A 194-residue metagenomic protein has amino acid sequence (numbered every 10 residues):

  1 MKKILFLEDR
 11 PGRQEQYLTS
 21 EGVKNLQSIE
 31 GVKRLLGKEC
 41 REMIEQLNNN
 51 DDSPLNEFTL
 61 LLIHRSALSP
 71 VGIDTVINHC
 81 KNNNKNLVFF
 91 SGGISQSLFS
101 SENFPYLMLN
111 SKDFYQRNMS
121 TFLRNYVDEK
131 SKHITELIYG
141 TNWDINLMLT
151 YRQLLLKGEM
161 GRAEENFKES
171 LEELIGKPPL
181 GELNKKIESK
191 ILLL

Functional and structural regions predicted by a protein language model:
M1-K2, N56-F58, N84, Y151 (+1 more regions): A general structural motif
M1-R34, L61: Conserved acidic segment of CheY-like receiver
K2, V23-V32, G37-C40, N48-S53 (+3 more regions): Non-catalytic substrate-recognition and accessory regions of acyl/acetyltransferase enzymes
L5, I63-A67, L109-N110: A generic structural signal for ordered secondary structure
F6, K33-G37, L87, Y106-M108: Conserved beta-strand scaffold positions in the cores of enzyme catalytic domains, especially in NTP/NDP-utilizing
L35-L87, S91-F99: Conserved phosphotransfer microenvironments
V71-D74, N82, N86-K132: Alpha4 helix (beta4-alpha4-beta5 surface) of REC/receiver domains from two-component response regulators
Y126, H133-L194: C-terminal output/effector regions of signal-responsive regulators
